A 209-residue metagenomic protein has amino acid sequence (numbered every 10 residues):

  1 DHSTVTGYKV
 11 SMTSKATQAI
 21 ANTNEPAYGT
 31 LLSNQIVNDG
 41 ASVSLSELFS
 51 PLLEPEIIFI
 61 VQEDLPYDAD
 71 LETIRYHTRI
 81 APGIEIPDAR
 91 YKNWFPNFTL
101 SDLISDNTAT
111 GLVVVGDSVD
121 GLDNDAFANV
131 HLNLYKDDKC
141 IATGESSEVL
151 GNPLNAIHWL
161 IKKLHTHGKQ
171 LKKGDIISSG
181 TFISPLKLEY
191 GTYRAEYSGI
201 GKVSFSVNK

Functional and structural regions predicted by a protein language model:
D1-N152, E189-Y190, S204-K209: Catalytic-core "active-site belt" of small-molecule-metabolizing enzymes, emphasizing His/Asp/Glu-rich regions
K136-D137, S179, S198: Short strand-turn-strand beta-turns centered on an Asx-Gly dipeptide
N152-K163: Glycine- and acidic-residue-biased ligand/ion/polar-headgroup-sensing regions
L164-G168, I200: Extended mid-to-C-terminal alpha-helical interaction segments
F182-L186, I200-K202: Short, charged beta-turn/beta-strand-edge "cap" motif at the junction between a beta-strand and an adjacent loop
G191-A195: A short tyrosine-centered beta-strand micro-motif
